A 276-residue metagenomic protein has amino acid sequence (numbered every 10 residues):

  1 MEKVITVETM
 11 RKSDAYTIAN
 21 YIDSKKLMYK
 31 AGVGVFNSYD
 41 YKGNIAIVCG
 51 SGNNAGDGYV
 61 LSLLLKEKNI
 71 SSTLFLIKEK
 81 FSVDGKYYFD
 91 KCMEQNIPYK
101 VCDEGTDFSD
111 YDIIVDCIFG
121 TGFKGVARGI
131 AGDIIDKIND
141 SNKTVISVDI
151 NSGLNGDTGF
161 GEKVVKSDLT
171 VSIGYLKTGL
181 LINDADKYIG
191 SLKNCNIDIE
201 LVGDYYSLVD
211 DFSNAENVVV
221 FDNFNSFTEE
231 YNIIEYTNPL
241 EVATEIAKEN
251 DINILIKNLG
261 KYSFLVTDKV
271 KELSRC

Functional and structural regions predicted by a protein language model:
M1-V48, A215-F221: An N-terminal, well-structured beta->alpha segment
E2-I5, R11, Y111-S226, N253-N258: YjeF_N-associated NAD(P)HX repair module
S13-Y21, I45, C117-F119, F264-C276: Glycine/charged-rich beta-loop-alpha catalytic/anionic-binding loops adjacent to active sites
N37-C117, V126-V148: Nucleotide and nucleotide-moiety/phosphate-recognizing core
S72-K80, T170-G174, E235: Short internal beta-strands
P98-D103, C195-N196, Y236-T237: Short acidic-hydrophobic, aromatic-tinged amphipathic segments that line or gate anion-handling sites
K166, S172-I173, Y236-V242, K271-C276: Gly/Ser/Thr-rich active-site loops/lids in small-molecule metabolic enzymes that frequently grip phosphoryl groups
V242-S274: Conserved phosphate-donor
